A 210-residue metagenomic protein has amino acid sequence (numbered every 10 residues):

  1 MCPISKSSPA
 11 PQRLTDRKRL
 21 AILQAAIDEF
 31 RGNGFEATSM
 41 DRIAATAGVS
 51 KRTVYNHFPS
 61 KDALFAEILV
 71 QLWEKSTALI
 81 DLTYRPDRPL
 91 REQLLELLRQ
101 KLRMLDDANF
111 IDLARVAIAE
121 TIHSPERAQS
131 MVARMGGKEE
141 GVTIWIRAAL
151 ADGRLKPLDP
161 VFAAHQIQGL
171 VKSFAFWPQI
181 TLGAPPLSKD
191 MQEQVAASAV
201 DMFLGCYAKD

Functional and structural regions predicted by a protein language model:
M1-N33, A37-G48, N56-A63: Basic, helix-initiating cap at the start of DNA-binding domains
K18, K61, I68, L72 (+7 more regions): Hydrophobic/aromatic residues within well-ordered alpha-helical segments
F35-E36, R127, L155: Conserved hydrophobic residue
R52: Key DNA-contact positions within bacterial/archaeal DNA-binding proteins
A66-L97, T143-L150: Amphipathic alpha-helical linker/stalk segments
E92, M104, D112, P125-D152 (+2 more regions): Amphipathic alpha-helical packing segments from all-alpha helical-bundle domains
L105-V132, F176-L182: Amphipathic alpha-helical segments used for helix-helix packing
V132, L150-A199: Hydrophobic/aromatic-rich alpha-helical bundle segments in the mid-to-C-terminal region
